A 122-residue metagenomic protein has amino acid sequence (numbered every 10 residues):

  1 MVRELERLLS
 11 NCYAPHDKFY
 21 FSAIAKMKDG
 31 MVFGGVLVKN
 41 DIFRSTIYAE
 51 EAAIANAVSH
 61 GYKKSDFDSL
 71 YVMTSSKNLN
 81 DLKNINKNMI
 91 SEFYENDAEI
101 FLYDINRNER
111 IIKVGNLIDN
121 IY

Functional and structural regions predicted by a protein language model:
M1-A14, Y62-Y122: C-terminal binding/interaction regions
S10-F19, D41-S45: Short N-terminal helix-initiation segments at or just after the protein's N-terminus
K18, Y48-A52, D81, I85: Conserved active-site and cofactor/substrate-binding residues in soluble primary-metabolism enzymes
Y20-M27, F101: Short beta-strand scaffold segments in enzyme catalytic cores
M31-V32: Hydrophobic "anchor" residues
L37-A52: Compact, glycine-rich, soluble single-domain proteins
Y48-D68: Short, solvent-exposed cationic patches
